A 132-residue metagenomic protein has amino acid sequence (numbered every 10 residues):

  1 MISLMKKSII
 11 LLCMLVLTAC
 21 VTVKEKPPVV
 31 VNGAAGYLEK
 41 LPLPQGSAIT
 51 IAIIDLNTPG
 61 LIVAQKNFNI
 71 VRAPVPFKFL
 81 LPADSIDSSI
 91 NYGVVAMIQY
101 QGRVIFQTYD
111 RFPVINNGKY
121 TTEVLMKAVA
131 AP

Functional and structural regions predicted by a protein language model:
V16-A19: C-terminal motif of bacterial Sec signal peptides marking the signal peptidase cleavage site
V21-V23: Bacterial signal peptide processing site
V29-L38: A short, amphipathic beta-strand motif
K40-G46, I86-S88: A short beta-turn/strand-edge loop motif at beta-sheet boundaries
N57-I86: Tryptophan-paired
P76, P113-P132: Extracellular beta-sheet/turn segments enriched in Thr/Pro/Gly and aliphatic residues
D87-Y100: A short, solvent-exposed beta-strand micro-motif common in secreted/extracellular proteins
Q99-Y120: Structured interaction patches on ligand/partner-binding surfaces of diverse proteins
